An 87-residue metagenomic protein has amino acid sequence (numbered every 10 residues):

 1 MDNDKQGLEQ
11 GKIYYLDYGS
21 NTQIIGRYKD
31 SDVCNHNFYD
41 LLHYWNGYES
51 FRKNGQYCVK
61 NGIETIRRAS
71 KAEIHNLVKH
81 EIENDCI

Functional and structural regions predicted by a protein language model:
M1-Q10: Mixed-charge, Lys/Arg-rich low-complexity intrinsically disordered regions
E9-G11, Y15-D17, K79, N84: Short glycine-rich, low-complexity segments
I13-Y57: Basic/aromatic-rich interaction segments and small domains that mediate binding to polyanionic partners
W45-I87: Intrinsically disordered, low-complexity, charged/polar segments
